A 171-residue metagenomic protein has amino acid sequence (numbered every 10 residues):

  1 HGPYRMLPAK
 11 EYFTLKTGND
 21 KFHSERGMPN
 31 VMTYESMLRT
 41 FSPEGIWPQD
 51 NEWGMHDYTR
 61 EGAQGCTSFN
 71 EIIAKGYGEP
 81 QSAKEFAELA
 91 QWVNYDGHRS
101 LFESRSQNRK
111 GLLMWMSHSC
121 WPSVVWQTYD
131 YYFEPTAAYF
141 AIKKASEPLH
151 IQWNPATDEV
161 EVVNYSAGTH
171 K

Functional and structural regions predicted by a protein language model:
R5-H170: Substrate-binding clefts and catalytic carboxylate motifs of secreted carbohydrate-active enzymes
